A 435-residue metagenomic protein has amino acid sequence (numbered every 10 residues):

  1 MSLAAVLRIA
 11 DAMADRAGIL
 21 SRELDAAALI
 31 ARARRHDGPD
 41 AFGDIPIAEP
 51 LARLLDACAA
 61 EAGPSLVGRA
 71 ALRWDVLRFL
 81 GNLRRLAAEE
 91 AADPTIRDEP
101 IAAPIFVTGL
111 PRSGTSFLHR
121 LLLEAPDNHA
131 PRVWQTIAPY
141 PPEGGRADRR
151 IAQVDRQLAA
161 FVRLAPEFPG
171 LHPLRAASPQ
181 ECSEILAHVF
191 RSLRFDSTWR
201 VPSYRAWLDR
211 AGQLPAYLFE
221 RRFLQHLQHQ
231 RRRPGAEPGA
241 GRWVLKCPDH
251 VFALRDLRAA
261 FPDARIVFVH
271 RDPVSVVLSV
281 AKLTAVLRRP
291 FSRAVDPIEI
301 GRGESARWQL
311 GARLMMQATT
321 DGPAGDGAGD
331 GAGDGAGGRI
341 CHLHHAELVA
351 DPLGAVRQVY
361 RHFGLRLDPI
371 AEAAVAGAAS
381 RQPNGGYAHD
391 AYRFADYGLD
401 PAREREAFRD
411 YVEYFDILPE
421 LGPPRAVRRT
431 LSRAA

Functional and structural regions predicted by a protein language model:
M1-A88, P202-Y217, L224, Q228-R232 (+3 more regions): PAPS-dependent sulfotransferases, especially Golgi type II membrane carbohydrate sulfotransferases
A88-D98: Pre-Walker A adenine-sensing motif
F106-P126: Glycine-rich phosphate-binding P-loop
E124-W134: Post-Walker A helix-loop "phosphate-sensing" segment adjacent to the P-loop in P-loop NTPases
T136-W243: PAPS-dependent sulfation machinery
G241-D263: Flexible, glycine/threonine-enriched loop-and-boundary segments that flank and lead into catalytic domains of large
W243-K246, F268-H270, H342-H345: Short beta-strand segments
D256-K282: Conserved phosphate-donor/acceptor-positioning beta-strand/loop module used by diverse small-molecule
